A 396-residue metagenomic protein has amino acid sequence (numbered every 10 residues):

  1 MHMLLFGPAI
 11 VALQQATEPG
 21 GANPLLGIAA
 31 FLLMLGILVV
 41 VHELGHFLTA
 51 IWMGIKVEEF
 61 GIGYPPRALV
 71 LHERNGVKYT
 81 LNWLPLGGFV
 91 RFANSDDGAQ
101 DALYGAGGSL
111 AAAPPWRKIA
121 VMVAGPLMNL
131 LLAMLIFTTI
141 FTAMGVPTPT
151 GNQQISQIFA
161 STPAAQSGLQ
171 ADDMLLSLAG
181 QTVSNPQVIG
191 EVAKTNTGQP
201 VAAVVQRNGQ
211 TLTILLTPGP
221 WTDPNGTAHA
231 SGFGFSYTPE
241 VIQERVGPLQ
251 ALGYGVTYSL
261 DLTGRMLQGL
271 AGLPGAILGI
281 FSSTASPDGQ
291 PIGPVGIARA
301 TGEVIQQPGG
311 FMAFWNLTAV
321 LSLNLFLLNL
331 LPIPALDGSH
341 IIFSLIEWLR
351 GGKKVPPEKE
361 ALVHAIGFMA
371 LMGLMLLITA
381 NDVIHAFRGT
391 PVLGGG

Functional and structural regions predicted by a protein language model:
L4-Q14, A22-Y104, L328-G351: Small-residue-rich helix-interface/hinge motifs
F6-A22, G108-W116, W221-F326, L345-A361 (+2 more regions): Functional transmembrane alpha-helices
V40-V41, W52, V77, L86-Q157 (+1 more regions): Internal alpha-helical transmembrane segments
H42, L81, A164, D172-L175 (+8 more regions): Terminal peptide-recognition signature
M53-E58, V146-P163, A386-L393: Alpha-helical transmembrane signal-anchor/signal-peptide segments
I136, L374-G389: Membrane-helix cytosolic exit motif
S156, A164-P186, S259: Conserved PDZ fold ligand-binding element
Q170, L176-S177, V188-S236: PDZ-domain C-terminal substructure recognizer with occasional recognition of PDZ-binding tails
